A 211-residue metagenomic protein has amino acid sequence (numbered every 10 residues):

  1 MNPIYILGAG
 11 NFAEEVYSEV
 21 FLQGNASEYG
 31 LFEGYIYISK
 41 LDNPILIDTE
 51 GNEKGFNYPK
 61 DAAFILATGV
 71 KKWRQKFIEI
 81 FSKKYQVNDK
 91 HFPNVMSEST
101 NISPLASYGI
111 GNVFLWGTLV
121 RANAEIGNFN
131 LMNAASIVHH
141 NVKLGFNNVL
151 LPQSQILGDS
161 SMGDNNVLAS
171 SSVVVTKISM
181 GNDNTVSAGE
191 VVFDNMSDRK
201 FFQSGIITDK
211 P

Functional and structural regions predicted by a protein language model:
M1-N2, F32, P59-D61, D89 (+5 more regions): A general structural motif
M1-T68: A solvent-exposed beta-alpha-beta segment
A9, G145, L151-P211: Glycine-rich hexapeptide-repeat left-handed beta-helix
A13, K72, V120, V138 (+3 more regions): Glycine-rich nucleotide phosphate-binding loop and flanking beta-alpha elements of Rossmann-like dinucleotide-binding
Y17-E19, K76-I80, D198: Short amphipathic alpha-helical segments
P44-G51, P93-E98, V167: Short gly/ser/thr-rich secondary-structure transition/capping motifs
G55-E125, F129: Extended, small-residue-rich solenoid/repeat segments and analogous flexible loops that form exposed scaffolds
